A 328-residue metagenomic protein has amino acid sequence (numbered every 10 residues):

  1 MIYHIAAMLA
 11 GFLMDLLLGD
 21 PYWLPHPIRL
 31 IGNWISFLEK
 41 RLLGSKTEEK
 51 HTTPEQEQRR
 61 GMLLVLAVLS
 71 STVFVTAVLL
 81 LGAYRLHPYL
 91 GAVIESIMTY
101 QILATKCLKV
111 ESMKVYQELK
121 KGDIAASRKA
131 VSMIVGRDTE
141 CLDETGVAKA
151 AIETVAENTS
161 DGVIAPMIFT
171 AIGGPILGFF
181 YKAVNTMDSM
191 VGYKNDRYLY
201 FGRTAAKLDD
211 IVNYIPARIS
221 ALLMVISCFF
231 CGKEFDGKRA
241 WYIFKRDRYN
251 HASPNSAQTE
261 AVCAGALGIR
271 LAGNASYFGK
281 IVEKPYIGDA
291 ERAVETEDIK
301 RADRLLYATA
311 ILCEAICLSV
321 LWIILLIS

Functional and structural regions predicted by a protein language model:
M1-F180, V184, G192-S328: Hydrophobic alpha-helical transmembrane segments
